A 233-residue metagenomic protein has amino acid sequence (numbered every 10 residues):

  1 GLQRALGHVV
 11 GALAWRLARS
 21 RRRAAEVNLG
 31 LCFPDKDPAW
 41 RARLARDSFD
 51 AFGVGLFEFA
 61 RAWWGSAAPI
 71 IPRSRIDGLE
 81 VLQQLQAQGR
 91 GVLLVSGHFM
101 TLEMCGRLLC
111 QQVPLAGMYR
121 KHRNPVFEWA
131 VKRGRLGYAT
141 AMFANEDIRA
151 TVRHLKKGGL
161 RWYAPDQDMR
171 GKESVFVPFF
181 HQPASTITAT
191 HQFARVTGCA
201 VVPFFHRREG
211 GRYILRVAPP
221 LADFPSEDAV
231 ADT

Functional and structural regions predicted by a protein language model:
G1-S96, T101, E128-G134, A139: Membrane-anchoring hydrophobic helices of lipid-metabolizing enzymes
L2, F57-E58, G106-R107, R123 (+2 more regions): Short, flexible segments with low predicted structural confidence
A18, G78, N124, F143-A144 (+1 more regions): Alpha-helix initiation/capping motif
R22-A24, F99, N124, W162 (+1 more regions): Residue-level recognition of hydrophobic positions within alpha-helical transmembrane segments
D37, S66, H122-P125, A141 (+2 more regions): Intrinsic-disorder/low-complexity, polar/charged segments
A39-F49, Q83-Q88, Q111-A116, E146-T233: Non-catalytic C-terminal accessory region of glycerolipid acyltransferases and related lyso-lipid remodeling enzymes
W63, A67-A68, S74-E80, E103 (+4 more regions): Solvent-exposed, flexible loop/coil residues
Q88-E146, G171-P183: Catalytic core of membrane glycerolipid acyltransferases/transacylases, capturing the structured, soluble-facing
